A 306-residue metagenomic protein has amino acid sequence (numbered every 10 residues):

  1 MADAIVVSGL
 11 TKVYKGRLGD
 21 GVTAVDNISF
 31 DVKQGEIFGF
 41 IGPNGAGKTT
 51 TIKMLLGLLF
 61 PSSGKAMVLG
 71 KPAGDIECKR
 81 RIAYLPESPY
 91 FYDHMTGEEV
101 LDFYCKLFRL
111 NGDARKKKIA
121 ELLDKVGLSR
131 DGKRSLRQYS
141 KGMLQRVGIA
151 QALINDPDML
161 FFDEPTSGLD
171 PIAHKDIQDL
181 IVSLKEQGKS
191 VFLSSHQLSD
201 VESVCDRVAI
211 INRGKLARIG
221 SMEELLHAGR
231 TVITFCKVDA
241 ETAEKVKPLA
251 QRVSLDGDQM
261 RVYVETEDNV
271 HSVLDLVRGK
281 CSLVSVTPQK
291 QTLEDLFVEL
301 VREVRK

Functional and structural regions predicted by a protein language model:
M1-D3, R305-K306: Short, Lys/Arg-enriched, disordered terminal segments
A2-V7, K12-N212, A217-R218: ABC transporter nucleotide-binding domains
I76, L225, L296, L300: Residues that scaffold the ATP/ADP-binding catalytic core of kinase and kinase-like folds
D102, E223, D275: Active-site phosphate/pyrophosphate- and oxyanion-stabilizing loops and adjacent acidic/basic residues in soluble
Q178-E265: ABC transporter nucleotide-binding domain
T231-K306: Short, charged/small-residue-rich alpha-helical element at the C-terminal edge of ABC transporter nucleotide-binding
